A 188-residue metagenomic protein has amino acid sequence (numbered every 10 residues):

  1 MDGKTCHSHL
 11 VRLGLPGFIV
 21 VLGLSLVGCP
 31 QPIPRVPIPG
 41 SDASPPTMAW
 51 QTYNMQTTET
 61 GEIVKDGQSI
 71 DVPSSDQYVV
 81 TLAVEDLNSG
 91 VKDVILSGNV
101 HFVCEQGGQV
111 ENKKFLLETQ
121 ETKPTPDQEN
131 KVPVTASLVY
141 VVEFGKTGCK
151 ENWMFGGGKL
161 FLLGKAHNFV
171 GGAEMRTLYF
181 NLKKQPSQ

Functional and structural regions predicted by a protein language model:
S25-G28: C-terminal motif of bacterial Sec signal peptides marking the signal peptidase cleavage site
P30-Y78, E85-L87, K183-Q188: Short, compositionally biased P/S/T/A/G/V-rich stretches that sit at domain boundaries
Y78-G90, V100-C104, N168: Extracellular acidic, Ser/Thr/Pro-rich low-complexity tracts
G107-V132: Solvent-exposed serine/threonine-rich low-complexity stretches and specific carbohydrate-binding patches
T125-G148: Aromatic sugar-binding surface patches on proteins that engage polysaccharides or sugar-phosphate polymers
K146-K159: Short glycine/proline/serine/threonine-rich loop/turn segments at secondary-structure transition edges
A166-G172: Short, solvent-exposed loop/turn segments at the edges of extracellular beta-sandwich modules
G172-Q188: Short beta-strand elements
